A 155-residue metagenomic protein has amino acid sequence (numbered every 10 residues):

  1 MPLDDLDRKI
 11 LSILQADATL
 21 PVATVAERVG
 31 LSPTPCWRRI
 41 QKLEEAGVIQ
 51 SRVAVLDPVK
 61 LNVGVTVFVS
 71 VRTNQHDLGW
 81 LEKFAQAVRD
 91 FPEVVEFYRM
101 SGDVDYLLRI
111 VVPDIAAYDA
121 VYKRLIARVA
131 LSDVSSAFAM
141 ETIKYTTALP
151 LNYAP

Functional and structural regions predicted by a protein language model:
M1-P155: A compositional/biophysical signature of low hydrophobicity enriched in polar/charged and small residues
